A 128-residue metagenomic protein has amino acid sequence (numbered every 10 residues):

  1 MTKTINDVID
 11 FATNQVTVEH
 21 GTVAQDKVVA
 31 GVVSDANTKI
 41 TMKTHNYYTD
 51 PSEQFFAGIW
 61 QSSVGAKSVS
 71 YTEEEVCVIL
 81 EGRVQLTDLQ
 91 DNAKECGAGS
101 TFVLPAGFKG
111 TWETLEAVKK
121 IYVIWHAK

Functional and structural regions predicted by a protein language model:
M1-Q54: A short, N-terminal "cap"/entry segment at the start of jelly-roll beta-barrel domains of the cupin/DSBH fold
M42, F55-A57, K109, K119: Intrinsic-disorder/low-complexity, polar/charged segments enriched in Ser/Thr/Lys/Arg/Asp/Glu/Gln
E53-Y71, P105-A106, A127-K128: Conserved short histidine dyad/triad with adjacent acidic residue
G58-I59, K67-T72, D88, K94-E95 (+1 more regions): Short histidine-centered beta-strand/loop micro-motifs that create catalytic or ligand/metal-coordination sites
V69, L86, K120-Y122: Short hydrophobic/aromatic-rich beta-strand segments that constitute the beta-sheet cores of beta-sandwich/beta-barrel
Y71-L86: Short, conserved beta-strand element in jelly-roll/cupin
Q90-A106: Short acidic-glycine-tyrosine-enriched beta hairpin
A106-K128: Ligand-binding loop in jelly-roll beta-barrel domains
